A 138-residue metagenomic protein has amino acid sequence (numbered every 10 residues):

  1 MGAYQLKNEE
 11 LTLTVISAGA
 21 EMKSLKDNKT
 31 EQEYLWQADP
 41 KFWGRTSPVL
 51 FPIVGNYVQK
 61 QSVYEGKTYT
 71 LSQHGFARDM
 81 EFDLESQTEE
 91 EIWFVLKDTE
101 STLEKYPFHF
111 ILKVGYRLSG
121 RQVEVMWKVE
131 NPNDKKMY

Functional and structural regions predicted by a protein language model:
M1-K128, P132-Y138: Surface-exposed acidic/polar loop and edge beta-strand patches at domain peripheries
